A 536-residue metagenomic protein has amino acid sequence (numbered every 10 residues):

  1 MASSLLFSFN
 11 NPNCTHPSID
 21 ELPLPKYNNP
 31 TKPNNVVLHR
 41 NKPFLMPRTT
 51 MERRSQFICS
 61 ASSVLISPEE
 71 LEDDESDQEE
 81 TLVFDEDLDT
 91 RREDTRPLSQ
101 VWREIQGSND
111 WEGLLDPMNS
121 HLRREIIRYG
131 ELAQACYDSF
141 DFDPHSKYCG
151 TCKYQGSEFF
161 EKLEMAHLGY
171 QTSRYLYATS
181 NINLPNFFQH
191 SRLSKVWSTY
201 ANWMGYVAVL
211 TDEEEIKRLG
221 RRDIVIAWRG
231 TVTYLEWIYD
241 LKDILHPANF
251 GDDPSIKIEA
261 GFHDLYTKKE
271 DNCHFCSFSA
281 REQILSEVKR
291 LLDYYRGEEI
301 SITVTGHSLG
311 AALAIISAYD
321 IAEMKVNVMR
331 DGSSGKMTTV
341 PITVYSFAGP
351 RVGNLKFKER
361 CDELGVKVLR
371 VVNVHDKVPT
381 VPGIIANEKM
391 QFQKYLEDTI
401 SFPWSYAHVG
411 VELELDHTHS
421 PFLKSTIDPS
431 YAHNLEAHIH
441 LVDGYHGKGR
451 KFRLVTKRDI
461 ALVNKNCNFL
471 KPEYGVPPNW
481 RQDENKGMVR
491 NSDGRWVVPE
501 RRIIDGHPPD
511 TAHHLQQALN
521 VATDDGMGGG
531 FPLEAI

Functional and structural regions predicted by a protein language model:
A2-E125, R222, I258, D264 (+3 more regions): Serine hydrolase/lipase
E112, D116-M118, R123, D143 (+2 more regions): General structural concept
R123, Y129-D138, S157, A208-D212 (+5 more regions): Structured beta-strand/turn binding interfaces of compact recognition modules in eukaryotic regulators
Y129-E131, F142-T151, F159, L163-Y170 (+2 more regions): Alpha-helical bundle cores of large, well-folded domains in eukaryotic cytoskeletal and signaling proteins
G130, F140, K147-E158, E388 (+3 more regions): Terminal and linker regions of secretory-pathway proteins
H167-G169, S173-T305, M324-K336, P341 (+1 more regions): A conserved cap/lid and substrate-binding interface adjacent to the catalytic center of lipid-processing enzymes
A311: Catalytic nucleophile loop
